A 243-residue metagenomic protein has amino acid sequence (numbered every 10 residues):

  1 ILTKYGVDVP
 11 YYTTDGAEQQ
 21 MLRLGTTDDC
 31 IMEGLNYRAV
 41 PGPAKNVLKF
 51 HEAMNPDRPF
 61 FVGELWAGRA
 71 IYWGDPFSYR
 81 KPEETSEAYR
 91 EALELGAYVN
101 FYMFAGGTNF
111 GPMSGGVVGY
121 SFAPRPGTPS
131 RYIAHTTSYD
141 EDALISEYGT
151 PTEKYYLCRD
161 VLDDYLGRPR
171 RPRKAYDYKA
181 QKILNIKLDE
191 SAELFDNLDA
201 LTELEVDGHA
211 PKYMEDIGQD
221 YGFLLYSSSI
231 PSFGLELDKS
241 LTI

Functional and structural regions predicted by a protein language model:
I1-I31: Active-site neighborhood of glycoside hydrolase catalytic domains
K4-Y5, A39-S146, V161: Catalytic-core region of carbohydrate-active enzymes that cleave or remodel glycosidic bonds
V9-T13, G96-F104, R168-K174: Acidic/polar loop patches that form or flank catalytic/metal-binding clefts of enzymes that bind anionic ligands
Y12, M32-G34, F61, N100: Structural detector of well-ordered beta-strand residues that form the stable sheet scaffold of enzyme domains
D142-F223: Catalytic cores of secreted or luminal carbohydrate-active enzymes
Y226-L235: Conserved short histidine dyad/triad with adjacent acidic residue
E236-I243: Aromatic-lined ligand-binding clefts that engage carbohydrates, nucleic acids, or primary amines
